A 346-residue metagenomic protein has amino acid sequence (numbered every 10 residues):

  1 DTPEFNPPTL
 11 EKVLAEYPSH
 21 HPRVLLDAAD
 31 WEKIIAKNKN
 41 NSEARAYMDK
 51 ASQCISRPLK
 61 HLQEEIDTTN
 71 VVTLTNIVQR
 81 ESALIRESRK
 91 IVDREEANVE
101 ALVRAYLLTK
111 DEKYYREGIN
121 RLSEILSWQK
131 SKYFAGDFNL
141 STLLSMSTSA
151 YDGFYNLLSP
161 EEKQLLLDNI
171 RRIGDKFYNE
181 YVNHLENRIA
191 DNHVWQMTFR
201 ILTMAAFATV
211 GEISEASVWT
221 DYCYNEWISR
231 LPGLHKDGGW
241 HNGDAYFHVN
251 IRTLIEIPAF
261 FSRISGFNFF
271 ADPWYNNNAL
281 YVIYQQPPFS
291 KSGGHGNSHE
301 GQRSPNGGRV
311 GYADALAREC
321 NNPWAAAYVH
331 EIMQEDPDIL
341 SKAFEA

Functional and structural regions predicted by a protein language model:
D1-D49: Mature N-terminal, pre-catalytic/accessory segment of carbohydrate-active enzymes
N6-L10, W31, A44, K163 (+3 more regions): Short amphipathic alpha-helical segments that mediate assembly, nucleic-acid/protein binding, or membrane association
T9-K12, D93, A279, Q302-S304: Intrinsically disordered, low-complexity segments enriched in polar/charged residues with Gly/Pro, especially when
V13, Y17, A28, L62-E65 (+3 more regions): Low-complexity, intrinsically disordered/propeptide-like segments
R23, N38, A44-K50, I55-K291: Aromatic-lined, polymer-binding surfaces characteristic of secreted/periplasmic polysaccharide-degrading enzymes
T209, V249-A346: Carbohydrate-active enzyme catalytic cores, enriched for enzymes that act on polyanionic acidic polysaccharides
